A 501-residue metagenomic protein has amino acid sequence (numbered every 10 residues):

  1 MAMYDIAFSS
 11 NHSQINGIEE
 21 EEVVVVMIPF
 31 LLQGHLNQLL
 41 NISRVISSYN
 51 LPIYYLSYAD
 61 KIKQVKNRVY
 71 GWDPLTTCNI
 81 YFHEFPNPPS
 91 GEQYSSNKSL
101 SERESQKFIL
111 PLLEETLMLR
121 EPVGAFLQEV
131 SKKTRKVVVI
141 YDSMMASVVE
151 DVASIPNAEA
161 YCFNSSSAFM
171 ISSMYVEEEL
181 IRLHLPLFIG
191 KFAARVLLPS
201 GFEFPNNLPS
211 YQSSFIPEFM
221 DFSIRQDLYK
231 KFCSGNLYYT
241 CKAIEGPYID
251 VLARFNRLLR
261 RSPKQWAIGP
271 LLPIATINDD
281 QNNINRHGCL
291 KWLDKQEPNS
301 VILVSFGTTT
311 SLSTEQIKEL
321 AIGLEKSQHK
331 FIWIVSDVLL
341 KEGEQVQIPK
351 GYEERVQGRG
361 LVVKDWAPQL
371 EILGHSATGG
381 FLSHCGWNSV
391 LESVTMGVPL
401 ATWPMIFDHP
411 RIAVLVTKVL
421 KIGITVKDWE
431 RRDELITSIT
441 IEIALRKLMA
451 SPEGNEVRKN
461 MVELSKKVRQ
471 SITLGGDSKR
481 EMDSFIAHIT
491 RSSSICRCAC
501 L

Functional and structural regions predicted by a protein language model:
A2-E371, S376, G380, V394 (+1 more regions): Nucleotide-sugar-dependent glycosyltransferase catalytic domains
S383: A short, small-residue-rich loop immediately preceding and capping a beta-strand
G386: Aromatic "clamp/platform" in nucleotide-sugar-dependent glycosyltransferases that forms part of the donor/acceptor
S389-V390: Extended, hydrophobic alpha-helical segments in both membrane/secreted and soluble proteins
G397-V398: A short alpha->beta transition loop at the rim of the catalytic pocket in nucleotide-sugar-dependent
